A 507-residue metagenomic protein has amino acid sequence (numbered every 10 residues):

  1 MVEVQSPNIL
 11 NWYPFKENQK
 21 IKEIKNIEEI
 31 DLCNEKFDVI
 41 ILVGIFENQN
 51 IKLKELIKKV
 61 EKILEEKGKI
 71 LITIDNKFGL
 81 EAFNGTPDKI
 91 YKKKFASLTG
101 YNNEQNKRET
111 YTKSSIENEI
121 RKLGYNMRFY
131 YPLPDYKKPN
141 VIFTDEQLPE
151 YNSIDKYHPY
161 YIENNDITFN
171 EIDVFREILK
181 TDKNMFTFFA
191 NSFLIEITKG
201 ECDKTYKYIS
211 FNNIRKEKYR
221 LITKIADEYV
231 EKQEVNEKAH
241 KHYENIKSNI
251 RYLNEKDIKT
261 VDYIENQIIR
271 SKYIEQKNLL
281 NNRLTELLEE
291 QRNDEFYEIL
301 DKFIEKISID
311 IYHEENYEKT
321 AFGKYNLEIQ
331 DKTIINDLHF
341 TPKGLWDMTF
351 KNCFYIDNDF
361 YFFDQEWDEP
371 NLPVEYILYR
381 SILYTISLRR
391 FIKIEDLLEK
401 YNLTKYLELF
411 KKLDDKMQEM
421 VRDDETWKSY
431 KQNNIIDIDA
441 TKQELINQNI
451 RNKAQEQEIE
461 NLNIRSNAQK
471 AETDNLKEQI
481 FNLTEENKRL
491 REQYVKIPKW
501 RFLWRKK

Functional and structural regions predicted by a protein language model:
L53-K69: A short glycine-rich, Lys/Arg-flanked "PGG" loop and its adjoining helix->strand segment in the class I
I72-K94: Conserved class I S-adenosyl-L-methionine
D88-E104, K324-K393: Catalytic activation segment of kinase domains across protein kinase-like and atypical kinase folds
Q105-Y131: Short alpha-helix
K207-R251: ATP-binding glycine-rich loop module of kinase domains
I258-I329: Conserved structural core of kinase catalytic domains
L345, D357-K442: C-lobe/activation-segment region of protein kinase-like
E425-K507: Boundary detector for helix-to-coil junctions that initiate low-complexity/charged tails
